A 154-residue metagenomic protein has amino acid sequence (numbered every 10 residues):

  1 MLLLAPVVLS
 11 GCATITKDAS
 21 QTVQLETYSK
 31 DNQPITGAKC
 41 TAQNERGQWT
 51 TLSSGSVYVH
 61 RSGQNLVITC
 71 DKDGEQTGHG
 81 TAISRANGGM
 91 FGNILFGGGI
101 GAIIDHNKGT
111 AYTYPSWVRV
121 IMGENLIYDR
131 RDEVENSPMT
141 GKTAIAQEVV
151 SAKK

Functional and structural regions predicted by a protein language model:
M1-C12: Sec-dependent bacterial lipoprotein signal peptides
C12-K154: Short loop/turn and low-complexity linker motifs enriched in small/turn-promoting residues
